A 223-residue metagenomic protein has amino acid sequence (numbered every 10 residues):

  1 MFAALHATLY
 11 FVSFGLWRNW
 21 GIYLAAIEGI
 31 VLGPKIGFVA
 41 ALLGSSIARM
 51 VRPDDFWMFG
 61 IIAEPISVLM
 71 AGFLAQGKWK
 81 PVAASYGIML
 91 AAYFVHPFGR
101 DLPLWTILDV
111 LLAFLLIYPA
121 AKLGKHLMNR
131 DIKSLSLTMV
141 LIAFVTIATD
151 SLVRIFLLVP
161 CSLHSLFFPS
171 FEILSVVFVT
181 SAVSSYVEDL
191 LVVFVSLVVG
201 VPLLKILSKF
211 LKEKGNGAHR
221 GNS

Functional and structural regions predicted by a protein language model:
M1-S223: Loop-helix junctions at membrane interfaces
